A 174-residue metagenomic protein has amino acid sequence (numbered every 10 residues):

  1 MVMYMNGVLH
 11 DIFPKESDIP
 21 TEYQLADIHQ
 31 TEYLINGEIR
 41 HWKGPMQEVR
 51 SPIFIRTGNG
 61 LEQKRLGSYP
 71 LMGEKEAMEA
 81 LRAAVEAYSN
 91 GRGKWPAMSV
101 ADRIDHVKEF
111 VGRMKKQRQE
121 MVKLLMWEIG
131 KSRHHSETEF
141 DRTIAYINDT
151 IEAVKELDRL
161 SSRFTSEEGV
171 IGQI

Functional and structural regions predicted by a protein language model:
M1-V2, I171: Short intrinsically disordered, low-complexity coil segments enriched in acidic
V2-W127: Short, structured beta/alpha segment
E38, Q173-I174: Short Gly/Pro-enriched turn/cap motifs at secondary-structure boundaries
E74-V85, I104-Q119, R133-L160, F164-G172: Long amphipathic alpha-helix in the N-terminal Rossmann-like dinucleotide-binding domain of NAD(P)-dependent
